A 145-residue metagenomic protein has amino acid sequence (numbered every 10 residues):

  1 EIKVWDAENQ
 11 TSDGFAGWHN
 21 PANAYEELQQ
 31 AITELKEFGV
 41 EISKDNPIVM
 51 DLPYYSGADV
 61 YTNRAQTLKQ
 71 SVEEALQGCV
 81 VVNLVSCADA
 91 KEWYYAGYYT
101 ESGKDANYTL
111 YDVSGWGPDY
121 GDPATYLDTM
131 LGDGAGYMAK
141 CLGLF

Functional and structural regions predicted by a protein language model:
E1-E26, V81-Y94, A106, P118-F145: Extracytoplasmic/peripheral linker and loop segments enriched in polar/acidic and small residues with frequent Thr/Pro
E1-E74: Append "and occasionally in soluble cytosolic enzymes with long acidic Gly/Pro-rich linkers
S43-N46, E101-A106, G121: Extracellular/periplasmic catalytic domains that process cell-envelope and extracellular macromolecules
N46-V49, L76-V81, D105-L110: Loop/turn elements at helix/coil->beta-strand transitions in domains of secreted/extracellular proteins
P53-G57, V85-C87, V113-G117: Active-site-proximal beta-strand/loop segments in catalytic clefts of secreted hydrolases
Q66-A75, A90-T109: Short helices/loops that flank or line small-molecule/ion binding pockets
V72-C79, G115, G134: A generic secondary-structure signal for well-formed alpha-helical elements
Y111-D112, M130: Short, well-ordered beta-strand core segments
